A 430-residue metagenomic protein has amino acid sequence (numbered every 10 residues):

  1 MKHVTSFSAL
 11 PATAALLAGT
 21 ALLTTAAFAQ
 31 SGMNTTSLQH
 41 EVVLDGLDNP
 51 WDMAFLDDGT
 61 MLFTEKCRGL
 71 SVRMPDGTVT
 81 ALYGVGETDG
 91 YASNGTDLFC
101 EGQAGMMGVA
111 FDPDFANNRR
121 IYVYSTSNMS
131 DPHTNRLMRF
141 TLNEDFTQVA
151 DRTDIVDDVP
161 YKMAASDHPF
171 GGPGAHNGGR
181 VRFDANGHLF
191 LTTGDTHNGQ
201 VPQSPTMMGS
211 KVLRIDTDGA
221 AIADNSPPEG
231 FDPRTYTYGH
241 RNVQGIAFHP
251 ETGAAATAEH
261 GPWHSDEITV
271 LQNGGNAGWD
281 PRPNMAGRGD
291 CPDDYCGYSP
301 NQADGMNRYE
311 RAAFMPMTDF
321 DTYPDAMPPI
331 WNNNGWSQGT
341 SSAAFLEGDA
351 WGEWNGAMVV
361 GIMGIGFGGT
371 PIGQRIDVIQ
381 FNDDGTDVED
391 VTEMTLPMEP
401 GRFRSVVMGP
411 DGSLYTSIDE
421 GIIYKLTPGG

Functional and structural regions predicted by a protein language model:
M1-V4, G364-G366: Positively charged n-region of N-terminal signal peptides that target proteins for export
K2-A29: Gram-negative bacterial Sec-dependent N-terminal signal peptides
H3, H176, H240: Histidine-centered active-site/metal-ligand motif
Q30-Q200, G253-T257, G261, W336-D384 (+1 more regions): Acidic, Gly/Ser/Thr-rich repeat motifs that build Ca2+-stabilized beta-propeller blades
S71, R139, K211-R214, R402: Short, cationic motifs built from Arg/Lys/His that form the positively charged side of catalytic pockets
G90-C100, A104-M106, D114-A116, D195-T392 (+1 more regions): Beta-propeller domain segments
G179-V181, G245, R404-V406: Short, surface-exposed beta-strand/loop micro-motifs that present aromatic residues
D387-P410: Conserved blade-ending motifs and adjacent loop-strand segments that build the rim/top face of beta-propeller domains
